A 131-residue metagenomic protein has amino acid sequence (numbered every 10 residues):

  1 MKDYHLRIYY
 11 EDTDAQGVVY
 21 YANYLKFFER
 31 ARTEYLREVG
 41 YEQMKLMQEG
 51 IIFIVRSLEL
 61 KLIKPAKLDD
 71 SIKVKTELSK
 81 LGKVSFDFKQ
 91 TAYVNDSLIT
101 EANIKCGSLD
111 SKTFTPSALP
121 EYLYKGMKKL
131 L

Functional and structural regions predicted by a protein language model:
M1-V55, S111-L131: Hot-dog-fold acyl-thioester-processing enzymes
Y4, R37, K67-L68, S79-L131: HotDog/MaoC-like acyl-thioester-processing domains
H5-Y9, E59-K61, K105: Generic structural detector for well-ordered beta-strands
Q43-M44, G50-I51, A66-S71, F88-K89: Short, positively charged
M47-I51, V55, E59, F86 (+1 more regions): Short amphipathic alpha-helical patches
R56-S71, E77-K83: Active-site beta-strand->loop segment that positions catalytic residues and contacts the acyl thioester
